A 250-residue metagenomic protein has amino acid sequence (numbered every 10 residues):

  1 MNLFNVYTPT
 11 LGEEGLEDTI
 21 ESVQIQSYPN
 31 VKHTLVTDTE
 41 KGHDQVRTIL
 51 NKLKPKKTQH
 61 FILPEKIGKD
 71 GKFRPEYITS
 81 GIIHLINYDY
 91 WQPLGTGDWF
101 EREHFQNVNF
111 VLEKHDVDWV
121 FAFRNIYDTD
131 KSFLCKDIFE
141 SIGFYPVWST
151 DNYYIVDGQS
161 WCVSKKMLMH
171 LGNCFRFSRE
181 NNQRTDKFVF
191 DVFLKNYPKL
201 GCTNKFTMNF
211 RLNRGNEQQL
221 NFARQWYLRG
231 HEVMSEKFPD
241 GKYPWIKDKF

Functional and structural regions predicted by a protein language model:
M1-F250: Nucleotide-sugar donor-binding/catalytic module of glycosyltransferases that assemble extracellular/cell-envelope
